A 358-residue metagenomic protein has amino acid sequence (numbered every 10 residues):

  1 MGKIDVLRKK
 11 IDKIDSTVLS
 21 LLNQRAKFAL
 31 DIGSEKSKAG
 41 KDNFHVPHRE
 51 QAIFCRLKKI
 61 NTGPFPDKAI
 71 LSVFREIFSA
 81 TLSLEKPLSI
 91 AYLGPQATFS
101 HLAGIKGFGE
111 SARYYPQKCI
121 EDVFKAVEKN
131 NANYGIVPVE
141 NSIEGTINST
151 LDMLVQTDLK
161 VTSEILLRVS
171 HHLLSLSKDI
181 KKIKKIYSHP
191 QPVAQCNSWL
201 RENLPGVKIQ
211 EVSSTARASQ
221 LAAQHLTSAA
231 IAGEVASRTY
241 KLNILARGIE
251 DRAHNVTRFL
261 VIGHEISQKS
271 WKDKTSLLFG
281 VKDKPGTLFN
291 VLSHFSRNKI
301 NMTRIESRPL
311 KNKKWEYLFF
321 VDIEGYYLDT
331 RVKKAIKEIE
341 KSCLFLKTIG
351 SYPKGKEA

Functional and structural regions predicted by a protein language model:
M1-A358: Domain-level signature for soluble enzymes in the chorismate/prephenate branch of the shikimate pathway
